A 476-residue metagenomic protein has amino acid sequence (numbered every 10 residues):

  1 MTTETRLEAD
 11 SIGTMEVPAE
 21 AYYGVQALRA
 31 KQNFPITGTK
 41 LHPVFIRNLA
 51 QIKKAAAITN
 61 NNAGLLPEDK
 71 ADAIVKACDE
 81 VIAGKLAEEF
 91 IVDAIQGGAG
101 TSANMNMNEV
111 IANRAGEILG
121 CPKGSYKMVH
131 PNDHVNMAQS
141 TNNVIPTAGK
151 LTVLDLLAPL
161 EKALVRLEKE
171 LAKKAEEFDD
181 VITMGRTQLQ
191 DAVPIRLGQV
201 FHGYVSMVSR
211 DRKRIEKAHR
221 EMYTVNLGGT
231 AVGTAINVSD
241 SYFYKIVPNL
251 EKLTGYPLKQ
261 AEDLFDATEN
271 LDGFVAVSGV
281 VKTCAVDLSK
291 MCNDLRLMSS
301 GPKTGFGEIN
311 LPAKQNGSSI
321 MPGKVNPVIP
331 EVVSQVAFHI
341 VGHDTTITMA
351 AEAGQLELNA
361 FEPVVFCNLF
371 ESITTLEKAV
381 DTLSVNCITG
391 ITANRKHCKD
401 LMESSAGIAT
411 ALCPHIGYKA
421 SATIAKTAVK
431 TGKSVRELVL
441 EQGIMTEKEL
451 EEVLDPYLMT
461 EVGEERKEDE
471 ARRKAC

Functional and structural regions predicted by a protein language model:
M1-C476: Conserved, well-structured ligand/cofactor-binding cores
